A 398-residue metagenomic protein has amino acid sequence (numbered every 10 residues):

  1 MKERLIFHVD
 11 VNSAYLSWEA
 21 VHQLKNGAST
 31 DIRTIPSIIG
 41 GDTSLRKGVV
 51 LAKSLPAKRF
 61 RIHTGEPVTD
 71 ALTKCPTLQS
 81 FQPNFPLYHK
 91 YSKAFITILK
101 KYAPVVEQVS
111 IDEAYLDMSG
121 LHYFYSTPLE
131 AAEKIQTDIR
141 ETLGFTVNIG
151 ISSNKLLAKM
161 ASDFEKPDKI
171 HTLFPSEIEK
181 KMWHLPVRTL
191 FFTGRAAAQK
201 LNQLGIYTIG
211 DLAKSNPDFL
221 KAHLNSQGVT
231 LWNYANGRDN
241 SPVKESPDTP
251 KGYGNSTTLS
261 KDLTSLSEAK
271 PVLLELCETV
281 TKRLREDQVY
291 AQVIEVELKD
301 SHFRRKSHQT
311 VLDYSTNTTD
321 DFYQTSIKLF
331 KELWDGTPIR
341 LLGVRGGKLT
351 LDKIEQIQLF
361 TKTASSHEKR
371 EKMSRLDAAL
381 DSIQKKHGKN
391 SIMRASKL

Functional and structural regions predicted by a protein language model:
M1-T230, K282, H367-L398: Gly/Gly-Pro- and Ser/Thr-rich, intrinsically disordered tail segments characteristic of DNA damage-repair and tolerance
H8, T189, Q199-I339: DNA-contacting surface of Y-family translesion DNA polymerases
N12-A14, T43-R46, S301-R305, L349-D352: Short, charged/polar surface micro-motifs in flexible loops or helix N-caps
W18, L312-L398: Acidic, metal-coordinating catalytic segment for phosphate/diphosphate chemistry, firing primarily on the Nudix
A114-G120, S307-T310, F360-T363: Short, hydrophobic beta-strand segments
G120-H122, N154-A158, K299-F303, G347-D352: Short, internal active-site loops enriched in acidic
V147, I151, Q292-E295, L341-L342: A short glycine-rich, hydrophobically flanked beta-strand micro-motif that places a catalytic Asp/Glu for divalent metal
